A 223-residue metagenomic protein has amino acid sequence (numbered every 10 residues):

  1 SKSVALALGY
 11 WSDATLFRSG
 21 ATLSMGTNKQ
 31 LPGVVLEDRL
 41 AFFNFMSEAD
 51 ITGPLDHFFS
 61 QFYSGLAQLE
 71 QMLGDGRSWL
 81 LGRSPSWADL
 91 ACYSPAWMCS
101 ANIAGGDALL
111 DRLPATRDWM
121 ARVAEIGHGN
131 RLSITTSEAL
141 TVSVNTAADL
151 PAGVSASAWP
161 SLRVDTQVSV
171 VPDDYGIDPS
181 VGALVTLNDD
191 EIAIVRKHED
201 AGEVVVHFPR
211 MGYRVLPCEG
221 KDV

Functional and structural regions predicted by a protein language model:
S1-F42, M46-T52, L80, L162 (+4 more regions): GST-like domain detector, emphasizing the conserved glutathione-binding G-site in the N-terminal thioredoxin-like
S12-E125: GST-like fold's C-terminal all-alpha helical module
G65, T146-A147, A156, V170-P172 (+1 more regions): Intrinsically disordered, low-complexity segments enriched in polar/charged residues with Gly/Pro, especially when
S84, P95, T135-A139, D173: Histidine- and/or cysteine-centered catalytic micro-motif in compact active-site loops
P85-W87, L162-D165: Short gly/pro-enriched beta-turn/loop segments at secondary-structure junctions
G127-R131: C-terminal lobe and adjacent flexible extensions of AdoMet/dcAdoMet transferase-like proteins
L132-V164: Mixed-charge, Lys/Arg-rich low-complexity intrinsically disordered regions
